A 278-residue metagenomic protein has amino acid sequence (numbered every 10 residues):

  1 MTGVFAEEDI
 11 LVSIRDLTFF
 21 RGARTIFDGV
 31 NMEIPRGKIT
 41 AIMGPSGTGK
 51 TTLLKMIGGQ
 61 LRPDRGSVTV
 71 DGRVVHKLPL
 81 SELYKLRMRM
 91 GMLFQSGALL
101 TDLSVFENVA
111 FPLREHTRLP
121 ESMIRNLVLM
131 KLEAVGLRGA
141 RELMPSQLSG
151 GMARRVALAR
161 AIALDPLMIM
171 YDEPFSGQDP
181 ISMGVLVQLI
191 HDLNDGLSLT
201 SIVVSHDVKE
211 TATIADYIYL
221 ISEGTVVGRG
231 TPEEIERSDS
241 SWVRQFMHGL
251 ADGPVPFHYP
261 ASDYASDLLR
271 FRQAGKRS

Functional and structural regions predicted by a protein language model:
G58: Helix-to-loop junction immediately C-terminal to a conserved catalytic motif
R73-V74, E121-G139: Conserved ABC ATPase "signature" region
M144-L148, M152: Conserved ABC ATPase signature
A163-L167: A short, proline-enriched helix->beta-strand linker immediately N-terminal to the Walker B motif in ABC-type P-loop
I169-D172: Catalytic Walker B motif of ABC-type/P-loop ATPase nucleotide-binding domains
